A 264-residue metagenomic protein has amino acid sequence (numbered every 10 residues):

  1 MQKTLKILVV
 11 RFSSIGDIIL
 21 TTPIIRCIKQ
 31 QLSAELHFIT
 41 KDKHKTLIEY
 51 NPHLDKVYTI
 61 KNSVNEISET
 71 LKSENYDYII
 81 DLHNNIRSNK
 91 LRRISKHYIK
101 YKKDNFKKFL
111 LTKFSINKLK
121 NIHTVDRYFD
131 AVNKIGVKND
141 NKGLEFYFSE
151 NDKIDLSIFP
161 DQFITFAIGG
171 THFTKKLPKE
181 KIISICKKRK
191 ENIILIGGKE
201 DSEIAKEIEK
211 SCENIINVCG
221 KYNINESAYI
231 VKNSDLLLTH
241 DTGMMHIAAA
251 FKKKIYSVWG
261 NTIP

Functional and structural regions predicted by a protein language model:
M1-P264: Catalytic machinery of carbohydrate-active enzymes, primarily nucleotide-sugar-dependent glycosyltransferases
